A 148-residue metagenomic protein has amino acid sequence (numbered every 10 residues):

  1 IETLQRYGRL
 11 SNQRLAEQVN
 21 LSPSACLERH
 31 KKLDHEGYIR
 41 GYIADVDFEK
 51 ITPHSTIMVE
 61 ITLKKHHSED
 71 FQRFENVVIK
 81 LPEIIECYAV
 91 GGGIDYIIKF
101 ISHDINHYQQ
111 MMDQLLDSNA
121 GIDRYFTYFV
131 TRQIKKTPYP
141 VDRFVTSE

Functional and structural regions predicted by a protein language model:
I1-E148: A compositional/biophysical signature of low hydrophobicity enriched in polar/charged and small residues
